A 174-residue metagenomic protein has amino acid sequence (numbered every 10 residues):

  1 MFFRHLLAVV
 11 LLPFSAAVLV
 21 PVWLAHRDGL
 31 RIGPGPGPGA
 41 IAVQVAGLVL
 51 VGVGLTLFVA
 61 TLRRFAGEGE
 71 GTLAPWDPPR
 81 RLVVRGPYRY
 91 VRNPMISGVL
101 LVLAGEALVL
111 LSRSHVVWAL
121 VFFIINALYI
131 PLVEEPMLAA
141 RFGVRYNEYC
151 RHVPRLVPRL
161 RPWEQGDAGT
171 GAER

Functional and structural regions predicted by a protein language model:
M1-R85, S97-R174: Membrane-anchoring alpha-helices and their flanking helix-loop junctions
Y88: Solvent-exposed interhelical
N93: Extended, alpha-helix-rich binding/interface surfaces that flank or overlap catalytic cores and mediate recognition
